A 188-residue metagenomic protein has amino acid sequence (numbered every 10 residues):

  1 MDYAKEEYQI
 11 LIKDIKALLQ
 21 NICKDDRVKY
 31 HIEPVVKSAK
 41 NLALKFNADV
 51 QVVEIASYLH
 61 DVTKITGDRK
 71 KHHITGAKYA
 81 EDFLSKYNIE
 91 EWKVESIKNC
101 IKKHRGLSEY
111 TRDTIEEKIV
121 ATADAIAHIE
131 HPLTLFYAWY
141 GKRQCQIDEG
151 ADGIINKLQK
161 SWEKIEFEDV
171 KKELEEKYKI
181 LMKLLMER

Functional and structural regions predicted by a protein language model:
D2-E6, N21-A48, L59, G106-R188: Divalent metal-dependent phosphate-bond-processing catalytic cores, especially two-metal-ion Mg2+/Mn2+ enzymes that act
E7, L11, A48-I55: Short coil-to-beta-strand
L11-C23: Generic N-terminal amphipathic, Lys/Arg-enriched alpha-helix
V35, H72-K86: An active-site-proximal "capping" alpha-helix that borders the catalytic cofactor pocket
V50-D68, H72-G76, S96-G106, D124: His-Asp-centered metal-binding catalytic motifs of divalent-metal-dependent phosphohydrolases/nucleases
K64-G67, E81-S85, I89, K102 (+2 more regions): Short helix-capping and hinge/turn segments at secondary-structure transitions, especially at repeat and domain
